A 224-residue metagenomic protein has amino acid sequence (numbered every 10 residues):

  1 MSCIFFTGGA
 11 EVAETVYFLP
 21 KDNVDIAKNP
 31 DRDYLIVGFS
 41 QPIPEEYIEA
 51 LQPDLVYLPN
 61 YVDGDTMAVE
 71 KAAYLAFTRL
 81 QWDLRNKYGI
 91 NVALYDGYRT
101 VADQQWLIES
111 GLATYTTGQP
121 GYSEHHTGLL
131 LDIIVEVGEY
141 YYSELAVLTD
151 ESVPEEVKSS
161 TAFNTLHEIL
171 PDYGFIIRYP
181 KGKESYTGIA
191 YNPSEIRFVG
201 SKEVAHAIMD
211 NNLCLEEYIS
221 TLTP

Functional and structural regions predicted by a protein language model:
S2-G97, V101-P224: Extracytoplasmic cell-surface/polysaccharide-interacting catalytic and binding patches
